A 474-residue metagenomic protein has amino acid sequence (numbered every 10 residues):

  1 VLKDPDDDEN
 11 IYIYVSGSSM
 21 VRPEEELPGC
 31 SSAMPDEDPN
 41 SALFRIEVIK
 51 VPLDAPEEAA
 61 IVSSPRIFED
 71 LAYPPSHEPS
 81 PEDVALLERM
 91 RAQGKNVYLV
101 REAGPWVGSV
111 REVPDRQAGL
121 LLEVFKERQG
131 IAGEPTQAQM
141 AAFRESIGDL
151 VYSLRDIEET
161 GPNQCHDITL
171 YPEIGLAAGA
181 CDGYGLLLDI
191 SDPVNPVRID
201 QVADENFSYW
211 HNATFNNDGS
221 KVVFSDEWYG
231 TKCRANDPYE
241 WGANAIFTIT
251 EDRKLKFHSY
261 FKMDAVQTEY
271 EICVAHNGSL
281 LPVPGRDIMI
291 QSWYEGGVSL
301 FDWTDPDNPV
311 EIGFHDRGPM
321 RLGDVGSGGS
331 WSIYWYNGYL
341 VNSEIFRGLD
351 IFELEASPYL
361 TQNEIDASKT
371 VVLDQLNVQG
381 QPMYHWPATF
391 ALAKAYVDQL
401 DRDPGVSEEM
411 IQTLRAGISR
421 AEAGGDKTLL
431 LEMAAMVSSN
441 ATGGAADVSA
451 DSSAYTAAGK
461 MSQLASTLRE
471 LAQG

Functional and structural regions predicted by a protein language model:
V1-Q399: Feature marking well-ordered beta-strand scaffolds used for ligand recognition
N363-G474: Soluble extracellular-acting proteins and domains
